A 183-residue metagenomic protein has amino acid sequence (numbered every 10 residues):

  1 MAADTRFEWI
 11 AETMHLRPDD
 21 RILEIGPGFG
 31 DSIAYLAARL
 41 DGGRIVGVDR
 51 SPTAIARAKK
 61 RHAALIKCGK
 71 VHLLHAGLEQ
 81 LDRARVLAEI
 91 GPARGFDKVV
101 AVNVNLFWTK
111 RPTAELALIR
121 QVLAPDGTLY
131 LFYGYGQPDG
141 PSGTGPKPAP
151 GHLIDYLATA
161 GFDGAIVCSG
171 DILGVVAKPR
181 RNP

Functional and structural regions predicted by a protein language model:
A2-P18: Conserved alpha-helix/loop element of class I SAM-dependent methyltransferases that forms part of the SAM/SAH-binding
F29-D41: Conserved SAM-binding loop of SAM-dependent methyltransferases across substrates and taxa, primarily the Class I
S51: Conserved SAM/SAH-binding beta-strand->alpha-helix loop
A58-K59: Conserved SAM-binding loop
A84-V99: A short acidic, Gly/Pro-enriched loop at the edge of an enzyme's catalytic core that lines a small-molecule cofactor
D97-R111: A short SAM/SAH-binding and catalytic strip from SAM-dependent methyltransferases
T113-P125: A short glycine-rich, Lys/Arg-flanked "PGG" loop and its adjoining helix->strand segment in the class I
D126-G134: Conserved beta-strand signature within the Rossmann-like core of class I S-adenosyl-L-methionine
